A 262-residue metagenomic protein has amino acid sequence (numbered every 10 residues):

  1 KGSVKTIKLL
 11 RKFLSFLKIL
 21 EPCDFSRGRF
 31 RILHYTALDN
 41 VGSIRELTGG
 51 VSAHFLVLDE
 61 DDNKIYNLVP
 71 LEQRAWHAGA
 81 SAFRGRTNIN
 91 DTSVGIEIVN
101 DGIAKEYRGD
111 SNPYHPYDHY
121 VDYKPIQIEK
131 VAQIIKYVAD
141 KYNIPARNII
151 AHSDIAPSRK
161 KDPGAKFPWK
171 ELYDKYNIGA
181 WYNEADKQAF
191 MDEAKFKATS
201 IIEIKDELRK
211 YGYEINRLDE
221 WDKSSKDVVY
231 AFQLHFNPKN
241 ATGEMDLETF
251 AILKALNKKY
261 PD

Functional and structural regions predicted by a protein language model:
K1-R147: Active-site-adjacent loop/helix surface patches within enzyme catalytic domains that shape the substrate-binding cleft
T6, Y107-N216, D227, A231-A241 (+1 more regions): Basic/polar, cationic surfaces and motifs that engage anionic cell-wall and phosphate/carboxylate ligands
K258-D262: C-terminal extensions
